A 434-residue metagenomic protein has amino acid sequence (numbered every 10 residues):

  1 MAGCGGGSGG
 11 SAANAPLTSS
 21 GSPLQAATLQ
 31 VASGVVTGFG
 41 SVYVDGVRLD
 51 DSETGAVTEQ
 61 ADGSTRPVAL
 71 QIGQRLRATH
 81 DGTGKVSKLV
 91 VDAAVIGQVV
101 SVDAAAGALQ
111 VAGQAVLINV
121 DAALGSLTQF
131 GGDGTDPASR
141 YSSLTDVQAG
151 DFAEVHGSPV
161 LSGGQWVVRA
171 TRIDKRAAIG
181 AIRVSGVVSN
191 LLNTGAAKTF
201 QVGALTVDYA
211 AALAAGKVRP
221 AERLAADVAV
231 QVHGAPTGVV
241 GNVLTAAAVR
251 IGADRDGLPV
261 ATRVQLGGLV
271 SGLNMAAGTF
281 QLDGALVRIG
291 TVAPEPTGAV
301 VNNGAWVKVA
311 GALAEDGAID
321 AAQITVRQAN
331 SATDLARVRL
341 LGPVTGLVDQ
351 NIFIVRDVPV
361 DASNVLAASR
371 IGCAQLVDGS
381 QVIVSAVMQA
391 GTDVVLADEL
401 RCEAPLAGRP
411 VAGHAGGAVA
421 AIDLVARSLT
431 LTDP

Functional and structural regions predicted by a protein language model:
G3-E53, E59-P434: Short, flexible, surface-exposed loop segments at domain boundaries
